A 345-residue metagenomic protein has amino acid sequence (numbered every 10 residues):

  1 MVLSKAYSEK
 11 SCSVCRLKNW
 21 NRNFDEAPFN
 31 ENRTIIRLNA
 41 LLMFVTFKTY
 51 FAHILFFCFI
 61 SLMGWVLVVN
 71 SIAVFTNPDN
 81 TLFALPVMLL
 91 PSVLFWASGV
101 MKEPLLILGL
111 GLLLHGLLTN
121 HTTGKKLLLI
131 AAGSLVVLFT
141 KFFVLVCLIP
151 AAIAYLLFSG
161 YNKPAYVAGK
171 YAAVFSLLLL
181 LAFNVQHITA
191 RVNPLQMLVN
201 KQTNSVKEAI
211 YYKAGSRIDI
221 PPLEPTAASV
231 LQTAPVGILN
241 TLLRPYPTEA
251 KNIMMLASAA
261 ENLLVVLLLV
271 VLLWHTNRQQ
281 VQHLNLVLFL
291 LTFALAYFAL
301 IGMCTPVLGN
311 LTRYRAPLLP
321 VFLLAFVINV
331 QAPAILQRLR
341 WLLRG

Functional and structural regions predicted by a protein language model:
C15-F56, P245-N252: Juxtamembrane segments of multi-pass membrane glycosylation machinery that transfer sugars from lipid-linked donors
N39-L41, H53-F75, L267-V271: Transmembrane-helix motifs of polytopic, lipid-linked glycan transferases
W65-L67, G237, T241-P247, S258-H283: Hydrophobic, aromatic-rich transmembrane alpha-helices and their immediate juxtamembrane boundary segments
V68-L89: Transmembrane-helix signature of polytopic, membrane-embedded enzymes that assemble or transfer cell-envelope glycans
V74, H121-G124, V271-T292: Membrane-interface helix-loop-helix junctions at transmembrane boundaries of multi-pass membrane enzymes, predominantly
P91-F95, L113-L117, K126-L148: Membrane-interface alpha helices of multi-pass inner-membrane proteins
G99-K102: Short acidic/glycine- and proline-prone juxtamembrane loop motifs at membrane-interface regions of multi-pass membrane
L135-E261: Alpha-helical transmembrane segments and terminal signal-anchor/GPI-anchor hydrophobic tails, characterized by long
